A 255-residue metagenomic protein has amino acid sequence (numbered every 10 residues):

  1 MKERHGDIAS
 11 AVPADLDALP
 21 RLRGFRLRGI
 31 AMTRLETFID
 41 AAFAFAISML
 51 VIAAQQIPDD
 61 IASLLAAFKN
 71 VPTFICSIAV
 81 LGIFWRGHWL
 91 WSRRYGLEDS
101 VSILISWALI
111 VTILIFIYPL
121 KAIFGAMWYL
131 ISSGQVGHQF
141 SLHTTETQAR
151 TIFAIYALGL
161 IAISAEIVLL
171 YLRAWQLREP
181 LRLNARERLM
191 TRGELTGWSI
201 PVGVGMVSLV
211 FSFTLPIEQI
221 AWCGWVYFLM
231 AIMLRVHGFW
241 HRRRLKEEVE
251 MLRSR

Functional and structural regions predicted by a protein language model:
K2-R255: Multi-pass alpha-helical transmembrane bundle typical of ion/small-solute transporters and intramembrane aspartyl
